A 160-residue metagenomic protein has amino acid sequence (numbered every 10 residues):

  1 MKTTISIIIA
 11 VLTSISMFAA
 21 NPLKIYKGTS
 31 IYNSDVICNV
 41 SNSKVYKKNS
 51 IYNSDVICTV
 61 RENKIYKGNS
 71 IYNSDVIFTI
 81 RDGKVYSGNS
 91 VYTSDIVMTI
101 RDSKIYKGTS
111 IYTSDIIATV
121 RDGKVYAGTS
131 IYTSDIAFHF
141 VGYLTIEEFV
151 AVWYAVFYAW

Functional and structural regions predicted by a protein language model:
K2-V11, I15-D55, R61-N63, N69-D75 (+1 more regions): Long terminal segments
